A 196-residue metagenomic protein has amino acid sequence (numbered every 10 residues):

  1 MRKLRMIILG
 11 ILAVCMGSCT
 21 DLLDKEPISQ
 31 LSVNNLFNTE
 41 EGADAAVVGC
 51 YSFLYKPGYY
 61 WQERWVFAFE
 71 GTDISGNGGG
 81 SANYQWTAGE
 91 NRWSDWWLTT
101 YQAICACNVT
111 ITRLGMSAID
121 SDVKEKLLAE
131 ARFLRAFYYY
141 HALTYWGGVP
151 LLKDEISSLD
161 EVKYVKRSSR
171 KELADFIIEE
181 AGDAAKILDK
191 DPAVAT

Functional and structural regions predicted by a protein language model:
M1-I28: Bacterial Sec-dependent N-terminal signal peptides
C19-E26, G76-S81, V149-K153: Short, compositionally biased low-complexity segments
C19-W65: Membrane-proximal, proline-rich intrinsically disordered regions
L23, L31, L36-F37, Y84-W86 (+2 more regions): Short clusters of hydrophobic/aromatic residues that line enzyme substrate/ligand-binding pockets
I28-S32, Q85-G89, D154-E161: Short linear capping/connector segments at secondary-structure termini
D44, S52, G58, G79-W146 (+2 more regions): Conserved, well-structured interaction surfaces
Q62-F67, G148-D154: Outer-membrane beta-barrel and related beta-rich outer-membrane complex signature in Gram-negative bacteria
F67-Q85: Short alpha-helical hairpin
